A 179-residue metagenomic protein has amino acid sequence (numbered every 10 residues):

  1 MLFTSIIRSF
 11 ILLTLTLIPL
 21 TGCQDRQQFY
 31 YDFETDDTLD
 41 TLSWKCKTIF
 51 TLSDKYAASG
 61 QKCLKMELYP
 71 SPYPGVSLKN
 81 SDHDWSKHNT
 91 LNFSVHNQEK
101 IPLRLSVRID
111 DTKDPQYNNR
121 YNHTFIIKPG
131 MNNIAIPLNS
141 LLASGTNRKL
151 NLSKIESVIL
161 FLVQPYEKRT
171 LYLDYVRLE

Functional and structural regions predicted by a protein language model:
M1-I11: Bacterial N-terminal signal peptides that target proteins for export
F3, I18-T21: Coiled-coil-like amphipathic alpha-helices with heptad-repeat character
S9-P19: Bacterial N-terminal signal peptides
C23-E179: Beta-rich carbohydrate-recognition modules and glycan-binding surfaces
